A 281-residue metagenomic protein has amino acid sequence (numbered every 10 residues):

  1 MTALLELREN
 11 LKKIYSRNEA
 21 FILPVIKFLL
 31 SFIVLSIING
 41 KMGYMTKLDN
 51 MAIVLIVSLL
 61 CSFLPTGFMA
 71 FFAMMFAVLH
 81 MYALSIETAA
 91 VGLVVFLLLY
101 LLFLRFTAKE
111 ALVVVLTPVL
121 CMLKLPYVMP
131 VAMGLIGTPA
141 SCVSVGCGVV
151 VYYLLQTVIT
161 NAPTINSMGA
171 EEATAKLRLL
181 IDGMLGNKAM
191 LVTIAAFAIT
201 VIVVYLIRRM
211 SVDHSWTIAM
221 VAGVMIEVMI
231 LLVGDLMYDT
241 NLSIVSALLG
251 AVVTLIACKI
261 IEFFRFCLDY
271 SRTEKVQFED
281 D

Functional and structural regions predicted by a protein language model:
M1-N18: Short, Lys/Arg-rich, polar N-terminal cytosolic tail immediately upstream of the first transmembrane signal-anchor
A20-M74, M81: Hydrophobic transmembrane alpha-helices
L23-V25, G186-A196, S243-T254: Alpha-helical transmembrane segments of polytopic membrane proteins
M42-A52, H80-V94, G186-A195: Structural signature of hydrophobic alpha-helical transmembrane segments
L59, F72-G146: Membrane-interface helix-loop-helix junctions at boundaries between adjacent transmembrane segments
M129-Y238: Generic multipass alpha-helical transmembrane bundles of integral membrane proteins
C147-V151, M225-I230, A247-F263: Alpha-helical membrane-embedded segments
R265-D281: Short, highly charged, low-complexity non-transmembrane loops/tails of multi-pass membrane proteins
